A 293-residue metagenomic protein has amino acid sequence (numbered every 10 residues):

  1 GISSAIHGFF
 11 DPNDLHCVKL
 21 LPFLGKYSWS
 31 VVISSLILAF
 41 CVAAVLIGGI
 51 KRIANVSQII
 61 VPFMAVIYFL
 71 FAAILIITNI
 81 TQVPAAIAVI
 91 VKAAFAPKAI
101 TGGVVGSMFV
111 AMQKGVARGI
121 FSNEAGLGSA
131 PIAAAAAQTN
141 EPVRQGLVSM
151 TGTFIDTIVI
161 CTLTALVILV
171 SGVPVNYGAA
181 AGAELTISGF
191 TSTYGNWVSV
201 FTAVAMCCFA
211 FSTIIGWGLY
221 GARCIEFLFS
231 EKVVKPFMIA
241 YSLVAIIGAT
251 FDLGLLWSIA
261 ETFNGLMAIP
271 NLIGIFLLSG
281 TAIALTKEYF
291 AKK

Functional and structural regions predicted by a protein language model:
G1-L20, A181-T186, C207-F229, A240-A249 (+1 more regions): Hydrophobic transmembrane alpha-helices that form the core helical bundles of multi-pass secondary transporters
S3-I6, W29-V91, I225-E226, W257-I283: Membrane-interface loop-to-helix entry segments
D11-G48, V66-I67, S199-V204, K232-A249: Transmembrane alpha-helical segments of multi-pass small-molecule transport proteins
S34-I37, A99-R118, S122, V159-T162 (+3 more regions): Select transmembrane alpha-helical segments in multipass membrane proteins
K51, N55-Q58, F63-A125, A130-A135 (+1 more regions): Membrane-embedded translocation segments of transport machinery
A65-Y68, L75, V159-I160, V167-S171 (+2 more regions): Hydrophobic alpha-helical segments of multi-pass membrane transport proteins
F71-V89, I100-G103, A136-T139, T151 (+1 more regions): Extracellular/periplasmic helix-exit of transmembrane alpha-helices
A125, A135-L147, I155, F227-V233 (+1 more regions): Juxtamembrane helix-boundary/capping and inter-helix hinge elements in multi-pass membrane proteins
